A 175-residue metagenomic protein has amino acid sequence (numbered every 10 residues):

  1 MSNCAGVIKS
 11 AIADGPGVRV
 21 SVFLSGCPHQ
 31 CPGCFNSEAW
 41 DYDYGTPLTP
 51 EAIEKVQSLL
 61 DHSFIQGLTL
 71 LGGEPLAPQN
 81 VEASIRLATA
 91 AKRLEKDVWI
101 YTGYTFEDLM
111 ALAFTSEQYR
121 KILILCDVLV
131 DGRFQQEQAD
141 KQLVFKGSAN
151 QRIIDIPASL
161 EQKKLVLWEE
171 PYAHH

Functional and structural regions predicted by a protein language model:
M1-F23, P32, N36-Y42, L165-H175: N-terminal [4Fe-4S]-dependent radical SAM core
S2-A5, V18, N36-K121: Conserved Radical SAM active-site core
A13, L109-M110, E137-K146: Flexible glycine/acidic-rich beta-alpha junction loops that bind and position SAM and/or redox cofactors in anaerobic
H29, S63, I124: Structured loop/turn residues at beta-strand edges in well-structured enzyme cores
L76, Q136-E137: Glycine-rich nucleotide phosphate-binding loop and flanking beta-alpha elements of Rossmann-like dinucleotide-binding
Q79-S84, A88-E95, W99, A139-H175: P-loop/Walker A phosphate-binding loop and immediately adjacent motor/lid segment at beta-alpha junctions
R120-I124, G147: Short, conserved loop/helix-junction motifs that constitute active-site signature segments in enzyme catalytic cores
D127-V128: Well-ordered beta-strand positions
